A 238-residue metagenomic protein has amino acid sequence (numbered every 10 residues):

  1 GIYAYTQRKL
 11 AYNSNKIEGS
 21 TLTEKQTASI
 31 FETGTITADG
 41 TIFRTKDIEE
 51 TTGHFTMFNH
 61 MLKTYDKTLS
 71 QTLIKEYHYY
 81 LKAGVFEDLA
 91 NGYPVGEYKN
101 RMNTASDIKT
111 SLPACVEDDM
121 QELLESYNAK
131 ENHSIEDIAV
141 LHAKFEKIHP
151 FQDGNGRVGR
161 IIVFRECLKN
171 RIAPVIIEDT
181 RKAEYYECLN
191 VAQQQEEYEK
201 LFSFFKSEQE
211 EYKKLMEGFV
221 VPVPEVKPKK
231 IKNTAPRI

Functional and structural regions predicted by a protein language model:
G1-I238: FIC/Doc superfamily catalytic core
